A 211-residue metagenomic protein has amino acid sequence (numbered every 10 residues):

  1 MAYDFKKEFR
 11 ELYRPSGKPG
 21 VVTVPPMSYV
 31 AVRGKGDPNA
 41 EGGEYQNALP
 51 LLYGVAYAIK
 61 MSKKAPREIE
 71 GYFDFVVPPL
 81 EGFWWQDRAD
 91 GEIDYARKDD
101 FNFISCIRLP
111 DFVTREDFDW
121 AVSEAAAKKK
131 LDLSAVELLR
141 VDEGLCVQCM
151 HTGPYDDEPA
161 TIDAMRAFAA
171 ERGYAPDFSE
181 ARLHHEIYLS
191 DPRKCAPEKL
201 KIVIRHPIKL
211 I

Functional and structural regions predicted by a protein language model:
M1-I211: A solvent-exposed interaction/effector surface
